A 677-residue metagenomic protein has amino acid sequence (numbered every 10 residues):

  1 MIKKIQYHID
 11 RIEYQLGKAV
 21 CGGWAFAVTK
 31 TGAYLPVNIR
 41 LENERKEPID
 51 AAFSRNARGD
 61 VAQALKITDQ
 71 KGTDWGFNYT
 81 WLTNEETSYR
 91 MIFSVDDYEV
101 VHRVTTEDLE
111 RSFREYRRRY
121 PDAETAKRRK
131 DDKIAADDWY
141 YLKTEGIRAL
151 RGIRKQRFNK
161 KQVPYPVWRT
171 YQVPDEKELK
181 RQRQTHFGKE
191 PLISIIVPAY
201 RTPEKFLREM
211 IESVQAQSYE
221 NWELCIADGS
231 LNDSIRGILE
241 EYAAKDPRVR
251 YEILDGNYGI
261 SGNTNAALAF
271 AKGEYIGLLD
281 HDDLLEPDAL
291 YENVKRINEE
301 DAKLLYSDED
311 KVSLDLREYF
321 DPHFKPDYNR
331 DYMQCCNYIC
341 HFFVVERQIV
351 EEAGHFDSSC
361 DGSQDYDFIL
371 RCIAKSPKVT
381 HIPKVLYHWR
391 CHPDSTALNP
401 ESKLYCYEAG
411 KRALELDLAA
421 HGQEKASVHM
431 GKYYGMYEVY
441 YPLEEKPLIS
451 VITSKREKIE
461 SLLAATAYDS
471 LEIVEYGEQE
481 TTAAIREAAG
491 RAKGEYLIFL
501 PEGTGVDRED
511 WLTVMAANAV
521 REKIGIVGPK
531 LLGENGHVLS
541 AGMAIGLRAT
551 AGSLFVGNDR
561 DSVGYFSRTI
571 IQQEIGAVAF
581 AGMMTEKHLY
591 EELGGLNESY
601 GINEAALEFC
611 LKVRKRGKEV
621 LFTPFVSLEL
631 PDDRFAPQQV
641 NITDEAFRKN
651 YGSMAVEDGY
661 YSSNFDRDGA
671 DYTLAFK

Functional and structural regions predicted by a protein language model:
M1-D138, H186: Basic, ligand-binding patches in group-transfer machinery, especially extracytoplasmic/periplasmic segments
D122-G188, L404-I449, N535, L547-E574 (+3 more regions): C-terminal, non-catalytic tails of nucleotide-sugar-dependent glycosyltransferases
A149-S402, L416: Nucleotide-sugar donor-binding/catalytic module of glycosyltransferases that assemble extracellular/cell-envelope
D255-G262, L268-A271, D361-G362, Q479-I485 (+3 more regions): A short, glycine-/small-residue-rich helix N-cap motif at loop->alpha-helix starts within glycosyltransferase
S261, V312, E318-Q348, G490 (+1 more regions): A recurrent flexible, glycine/aromatic-enriched loop bordering the glycosyltransferase active site that acts as
G273-L284, G494-D507: Short beta-strand-to-loop acidic/aromatic patch adjacent to the donor-nucleotide binding site
L284, D288-Y319, T504-R548: Conserved donor NDP-sugar-binding/catalytic core segment of glycosyltransferases
G354-L370, S402-Y405, Q572-F622, V626-E629 (+1 more regions): Donor nucleotide-sugar recognition loop
